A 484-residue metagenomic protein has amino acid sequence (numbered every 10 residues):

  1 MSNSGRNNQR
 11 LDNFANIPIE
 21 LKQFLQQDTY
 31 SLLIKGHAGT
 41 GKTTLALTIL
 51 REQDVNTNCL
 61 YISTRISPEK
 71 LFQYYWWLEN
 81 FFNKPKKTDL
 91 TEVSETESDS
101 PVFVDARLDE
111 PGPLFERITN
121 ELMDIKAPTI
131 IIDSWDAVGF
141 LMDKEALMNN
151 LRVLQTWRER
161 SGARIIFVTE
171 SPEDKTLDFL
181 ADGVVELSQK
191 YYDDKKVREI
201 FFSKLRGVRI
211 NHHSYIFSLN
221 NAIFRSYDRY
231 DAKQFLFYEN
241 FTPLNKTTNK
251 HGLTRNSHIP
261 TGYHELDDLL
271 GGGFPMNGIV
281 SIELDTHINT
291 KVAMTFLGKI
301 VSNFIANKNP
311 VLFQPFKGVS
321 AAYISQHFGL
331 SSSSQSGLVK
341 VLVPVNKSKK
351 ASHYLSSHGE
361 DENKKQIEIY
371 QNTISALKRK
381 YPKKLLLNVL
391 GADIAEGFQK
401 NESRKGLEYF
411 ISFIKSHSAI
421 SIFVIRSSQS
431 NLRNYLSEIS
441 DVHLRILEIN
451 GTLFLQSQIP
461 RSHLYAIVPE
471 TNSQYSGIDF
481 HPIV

Functional and structural regions predicted by a protein language model:
M1-R6, I210-R255: Charged, amphipathic alpha-helical linker segments immediately N-terminal to NTP-binding catalytic cores
L11-L25, T261-F274: Pre-Walker A adenine-sensing motif
S31-K35, I279-D285: Short hydrophobic/aromatic beta-strand immediately N-terminal to the Walker A/P-loop
H37-S98, H287-Y354: Conserved P-loop
T40-G41, S67, D109-P111, A137-M142 (+4 more regions): Short acidic, S/G/P-rich loop/turn micro-motifs used as interaction or catalytic elements
Y61, I131-D133, R160-E170, F313-P315 (+2 more regions): Structural recognition of the conserved hydrophobic beta-strand(s) that form the central parallel beta-sheet of P-loop
V102-E159, K349-K415: Phosphate-binding/switch loop-helix module in NTP-utilizing enzymes
F167-I223, A419-V484: Phosphate-binding/switch region of NTP-binding enzymes
